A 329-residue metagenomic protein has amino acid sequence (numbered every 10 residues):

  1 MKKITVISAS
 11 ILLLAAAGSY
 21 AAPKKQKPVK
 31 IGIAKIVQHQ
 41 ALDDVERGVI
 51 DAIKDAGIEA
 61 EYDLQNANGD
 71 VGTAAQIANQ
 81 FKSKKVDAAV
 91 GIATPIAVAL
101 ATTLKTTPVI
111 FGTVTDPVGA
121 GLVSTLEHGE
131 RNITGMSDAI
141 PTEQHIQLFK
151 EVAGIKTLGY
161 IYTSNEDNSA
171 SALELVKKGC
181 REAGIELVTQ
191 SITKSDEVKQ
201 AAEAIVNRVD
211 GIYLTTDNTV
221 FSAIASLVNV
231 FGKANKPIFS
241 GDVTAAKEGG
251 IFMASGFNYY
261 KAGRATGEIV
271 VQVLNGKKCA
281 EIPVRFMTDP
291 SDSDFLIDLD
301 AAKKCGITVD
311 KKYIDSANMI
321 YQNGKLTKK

Functional and structural regions predicted by a protein language model:
M1-I4: Positively charged n-region of N-terminal signal peptides that target proteins for export
I11-S19: Hydrophobic h-region of N-terminal signal peptides that target proteins for export in Gram-negative bacteria
A21-K329: Short hydrophobic alpha-helices and adjacent helix-cap/hinge residues
